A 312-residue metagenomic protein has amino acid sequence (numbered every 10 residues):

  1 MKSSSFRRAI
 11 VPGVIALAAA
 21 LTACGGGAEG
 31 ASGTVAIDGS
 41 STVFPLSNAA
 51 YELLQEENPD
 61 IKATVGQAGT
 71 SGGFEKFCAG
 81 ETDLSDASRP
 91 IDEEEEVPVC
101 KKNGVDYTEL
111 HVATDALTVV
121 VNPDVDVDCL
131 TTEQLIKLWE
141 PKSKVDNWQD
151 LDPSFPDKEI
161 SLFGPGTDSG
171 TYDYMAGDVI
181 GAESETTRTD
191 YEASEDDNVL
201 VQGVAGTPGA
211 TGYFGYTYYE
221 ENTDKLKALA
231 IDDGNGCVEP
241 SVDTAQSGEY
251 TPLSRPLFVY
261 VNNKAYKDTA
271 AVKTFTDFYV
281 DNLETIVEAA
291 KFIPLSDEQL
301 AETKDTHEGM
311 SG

Functional and structural regions predicted by a protein language model:
K2-G13: Bacterial N-terminal signal peptides that target proteins for export
S3, G25-S71, E75-C78, T82-E94 (+2 more regions): Exported/periplasmic ABC-transporter solute-binding proteins
V14-A16, G30: Hydrophobic alpha-helical context, especially transmembrane and signal-peptide helices
A18-A23: C-terminal motif of bacterial Sec signal peptides marking the signal peptidase cleavage site
E94-K102: Acidic/His-rich segments in extracytoplasmic proteins that coordinate ligands and/or metal ions
